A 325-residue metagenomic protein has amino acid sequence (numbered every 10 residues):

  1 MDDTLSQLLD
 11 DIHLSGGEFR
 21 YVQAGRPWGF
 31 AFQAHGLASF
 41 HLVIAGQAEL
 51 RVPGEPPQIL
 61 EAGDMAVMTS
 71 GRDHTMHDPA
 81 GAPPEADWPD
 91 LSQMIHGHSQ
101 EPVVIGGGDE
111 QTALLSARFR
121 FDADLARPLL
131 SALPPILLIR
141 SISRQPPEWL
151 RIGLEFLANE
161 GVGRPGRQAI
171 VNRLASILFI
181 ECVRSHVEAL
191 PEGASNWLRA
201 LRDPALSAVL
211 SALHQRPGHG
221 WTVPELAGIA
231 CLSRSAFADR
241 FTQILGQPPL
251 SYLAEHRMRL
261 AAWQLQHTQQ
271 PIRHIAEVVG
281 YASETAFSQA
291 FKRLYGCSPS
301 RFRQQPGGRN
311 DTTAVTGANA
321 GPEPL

Functional and structural regions predicted by a protein language model:
M1-M65, G71-I105: Generic protein-terminus/edge-of-domain signal
L8, D73-N159, E188-A189: A hydrophobic/aromatic-rich effector-binding and dimerization subdomain of bacterial HTH-type transcriptional regulators
S15, S39-L42, W149, G153 (+1 more regions): Amphipathic, well-ordered alpha-helical segments in soluble domains
M65-V67, R72-P79, S288, R309-N310 (+2 more regions): N-terminal basic, amphipathic alpha-helical segments
L137-E148, E160-S176, I180-H219, V223-A230 (+2 more regions): Short, Lys/Arg-enriched, Trp-marked, Pro/Gly-tolerant hinge/linker segments that flank
A208-Q215, H219-A227, C231-S233, D239-T285 (+2 more regions): Terminal helix-turn-helix DNA-binding modules in bacterial transcription factors
